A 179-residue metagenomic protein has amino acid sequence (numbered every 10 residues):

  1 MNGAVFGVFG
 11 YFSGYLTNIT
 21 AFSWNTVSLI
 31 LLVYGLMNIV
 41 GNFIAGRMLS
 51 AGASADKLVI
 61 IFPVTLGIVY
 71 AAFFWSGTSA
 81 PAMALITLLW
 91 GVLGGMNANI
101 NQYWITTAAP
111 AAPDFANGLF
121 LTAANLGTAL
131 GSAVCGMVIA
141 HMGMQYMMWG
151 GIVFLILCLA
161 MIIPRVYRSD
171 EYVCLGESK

Functional and structural regions predicted by a protein language model:
M1-L32, L36-I39: Extracytoplasmic gate region of multi-pass secondary transporters
G14, G95-A108, L121: Intracellular helix-loop hinge segments at the cytoplasmic ends of transmembrane helices in 12-TM rocker-switch-type
F22-L31, S79, M83, P113-N117: Juxtamembrane helix-start elements in MFS-like secondary transporters
G35-F43, T128-A129: Residue-level signature of mid-helix packing/kink "hotspots" within the transmembrane helices of 12-pass Major
V40-S54, I139-A140: Helix-to-loop junctions at the C-terminal end of transmembrane segments in multipass secondary transporters
A55-N101: C-terminal transmembrane helical hairpin of 12-TM major facilitator-type secondary transporters
T107-M144, G150-G151: A late C-terminal transmembrane helix in Major Facilitator Superfamily
I152-K179: Multi-pass alpha-helical transporter architecture, strongest for 12-TM Major Facilitator/SLC carriers used
